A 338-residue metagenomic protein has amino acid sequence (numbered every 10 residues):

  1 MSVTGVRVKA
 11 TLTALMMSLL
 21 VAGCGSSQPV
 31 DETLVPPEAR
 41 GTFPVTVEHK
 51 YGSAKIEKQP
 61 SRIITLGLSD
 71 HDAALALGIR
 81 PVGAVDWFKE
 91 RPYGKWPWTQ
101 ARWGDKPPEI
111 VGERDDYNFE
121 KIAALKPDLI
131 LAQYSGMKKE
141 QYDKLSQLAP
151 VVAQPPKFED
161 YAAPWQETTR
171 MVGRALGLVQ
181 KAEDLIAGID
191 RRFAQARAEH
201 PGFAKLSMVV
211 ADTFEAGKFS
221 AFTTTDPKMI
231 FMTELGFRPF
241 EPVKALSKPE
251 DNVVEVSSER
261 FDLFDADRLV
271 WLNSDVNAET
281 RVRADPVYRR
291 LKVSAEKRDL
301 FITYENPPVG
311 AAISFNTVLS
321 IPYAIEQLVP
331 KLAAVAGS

Functional and structural regions predicted by a protein language model:
L19-G23: C-terminal motif of bacterial Sec signal peptides marking the signal peptidase cleavage site
G25-Q28: Bacterial signal peptide processing site
S53, Q147-A216, S314-S338: Extracytoplasmic substrate-binding proteins
R62-T65, D70-L77, K181-P242: Basic- and aromatic-lined ligand-binding clefts that recognize polyanionic substrates
D70-K121: A short, structured surface patch at a secondary-structure boundary
K89-G94, K138-E140, P155-M171, K205-M232 (+2 more regions): Extracytoplasmic ligand-binding site segments that recognize negatively charged/polar headgroups
F119-K121, K126-A132, P150, F261 (+1 more regions): Proline-aspartate-enriched helix->loop->beta-strand connector
F264-S338: Structured C-terminal subdomain patch of bacterial secreted/periplasmic proteins
